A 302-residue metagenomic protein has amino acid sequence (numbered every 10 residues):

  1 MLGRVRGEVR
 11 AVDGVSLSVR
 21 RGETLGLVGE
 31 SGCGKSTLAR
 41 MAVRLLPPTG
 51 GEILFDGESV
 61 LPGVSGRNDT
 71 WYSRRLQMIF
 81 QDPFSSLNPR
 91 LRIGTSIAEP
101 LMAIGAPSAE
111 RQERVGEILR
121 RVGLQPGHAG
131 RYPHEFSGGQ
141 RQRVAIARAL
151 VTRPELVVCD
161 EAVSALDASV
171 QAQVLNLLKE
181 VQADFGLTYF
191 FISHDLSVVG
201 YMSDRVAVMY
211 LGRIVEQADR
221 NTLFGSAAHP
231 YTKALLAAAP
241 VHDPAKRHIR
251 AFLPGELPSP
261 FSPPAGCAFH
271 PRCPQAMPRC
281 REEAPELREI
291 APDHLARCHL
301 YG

Functional and structural regions predicted by a protein language model:
M1-G225, A237, A296-R297, Y301-G302: ABC transporter nucleotide-binding domains
M1-G3, E8, Q217-G302: Short catalytic/signature loops enriched in Gly
